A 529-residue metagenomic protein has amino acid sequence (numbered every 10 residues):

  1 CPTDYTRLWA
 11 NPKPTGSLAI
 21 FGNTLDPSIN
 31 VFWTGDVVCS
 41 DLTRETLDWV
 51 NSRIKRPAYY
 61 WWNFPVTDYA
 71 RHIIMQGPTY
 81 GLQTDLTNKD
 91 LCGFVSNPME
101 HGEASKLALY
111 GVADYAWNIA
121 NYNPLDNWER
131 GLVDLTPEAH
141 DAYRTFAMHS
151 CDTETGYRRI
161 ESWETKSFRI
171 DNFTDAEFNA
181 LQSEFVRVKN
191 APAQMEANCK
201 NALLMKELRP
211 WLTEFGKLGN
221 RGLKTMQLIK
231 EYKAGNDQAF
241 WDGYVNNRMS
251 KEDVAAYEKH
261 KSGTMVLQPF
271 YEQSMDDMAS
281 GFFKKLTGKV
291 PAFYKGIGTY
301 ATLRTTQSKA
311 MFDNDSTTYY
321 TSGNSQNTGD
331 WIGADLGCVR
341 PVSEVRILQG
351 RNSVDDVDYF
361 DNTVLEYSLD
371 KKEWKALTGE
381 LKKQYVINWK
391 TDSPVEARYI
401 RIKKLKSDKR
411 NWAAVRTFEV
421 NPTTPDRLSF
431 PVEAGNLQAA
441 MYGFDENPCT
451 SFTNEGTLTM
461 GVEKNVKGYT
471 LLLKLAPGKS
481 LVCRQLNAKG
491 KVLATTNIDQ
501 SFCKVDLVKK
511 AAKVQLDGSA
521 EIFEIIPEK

Functional and structural regions predicted by a protein language model:
C1-L132: Catalytic-core regions of glycoside hydrolase
D26-S28, K55-P57, L91, V342 (+3 more regions): A general structural motif
T34, N63, L348-N352, L405: Short strand-loop junctions, especially beta-strand C-caps/beta-turns that link beta-sheets to coils or alpha-helices
V38, H101, N352, S407-K409: Residue-level marker for beta-strand->alpha-helix junctions and adjacent short loops that shape enzyme
D126-G298, L437: Catalytic domains of carbohydrate-active enzymes that cleave complex glycans
A279, F283-V342, L348-T363, G379-E380 (+5 more regions): Disordered, acidic Ser/Thr/Pro-rich linker "stalks" and the adjacent N-terminal cap of the next globular domain
N327-T328, V354-P422, P477-E528: Trp- and acidic/polar-enriched beta-sheet ligand-binding modules for extracellular glycan and matrix recognition
S343-R346, I402, G468-L475, V514-L516: Hydrophobic beta-strand segments within beta-rich accessory/binding domains
